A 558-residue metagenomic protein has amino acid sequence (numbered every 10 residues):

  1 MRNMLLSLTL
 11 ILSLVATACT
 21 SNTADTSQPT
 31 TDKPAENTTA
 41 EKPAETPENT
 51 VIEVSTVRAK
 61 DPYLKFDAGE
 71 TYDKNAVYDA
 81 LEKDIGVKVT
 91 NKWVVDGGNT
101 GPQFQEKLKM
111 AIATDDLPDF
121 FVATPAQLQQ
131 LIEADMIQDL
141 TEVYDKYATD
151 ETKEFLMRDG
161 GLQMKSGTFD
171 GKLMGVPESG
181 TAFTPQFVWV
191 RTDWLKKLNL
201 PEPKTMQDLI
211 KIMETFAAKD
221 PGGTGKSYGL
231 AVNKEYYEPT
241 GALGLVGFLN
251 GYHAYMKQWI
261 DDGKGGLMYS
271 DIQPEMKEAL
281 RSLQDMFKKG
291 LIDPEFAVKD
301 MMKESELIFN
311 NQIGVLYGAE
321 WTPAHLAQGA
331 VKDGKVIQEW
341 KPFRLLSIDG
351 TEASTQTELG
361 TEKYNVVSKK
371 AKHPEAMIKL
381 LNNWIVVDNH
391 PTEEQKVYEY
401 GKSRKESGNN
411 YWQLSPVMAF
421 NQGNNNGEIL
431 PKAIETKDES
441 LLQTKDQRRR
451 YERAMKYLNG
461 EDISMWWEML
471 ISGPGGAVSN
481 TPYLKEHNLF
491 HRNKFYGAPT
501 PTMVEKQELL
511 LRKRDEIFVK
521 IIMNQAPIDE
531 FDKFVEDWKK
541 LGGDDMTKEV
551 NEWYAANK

Functional and structural regions predicted by a protein language model:
M1-A24: Sec-dependent N-terminal signal peptides of Gram-positive bacterial secreted proteins and lipoproteins
C19-D208, K257-Q258, L267-Y269, T392-E394 (+1 more regions): Conserved N-terminal structural module of periplasmic/extracytoplasmic solute-binding proteins
K42, V387-E516, Q525: Conserved small-residue motifs centered on glycine
P47-N49, A113-D115, L131-E133, S166-D170 (+5 more regions): Extracellular/periplasmic catalytic domains that process cell-envelope and extracellular macromolecules
N75-D96, W194-L195, S270-F296, D349-T355 (+1 more regions): Extracytoplasmic/periplasmic ligand-capture domains
P125-K165, I212-F216, G225-Q258, G314-Q328: Carboxylate/His-rich catalytic cores and anion/metal-binding grooves
T141, T168-T240, D261-L307, G314-A319 (+3 more regions): Helix-loop-helix "hinge/cap" segment bordering the ligand-binding cleft or interdomain interface
E235-Q258, R281-R448: Extracytoplasmic/periplasmic substrate-binding proteins
